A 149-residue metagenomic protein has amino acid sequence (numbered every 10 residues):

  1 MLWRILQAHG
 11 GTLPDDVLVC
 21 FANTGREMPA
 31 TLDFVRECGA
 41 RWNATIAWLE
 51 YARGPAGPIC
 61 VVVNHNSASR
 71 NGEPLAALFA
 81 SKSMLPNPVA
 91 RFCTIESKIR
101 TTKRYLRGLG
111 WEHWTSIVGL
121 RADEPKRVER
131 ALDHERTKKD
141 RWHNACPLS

Functional and structural regions predicted by a protein language model:
M1-S149: Nucleotide-activated chemistry modules centered on ATP-dependent adenylation/adenylyltransferase
